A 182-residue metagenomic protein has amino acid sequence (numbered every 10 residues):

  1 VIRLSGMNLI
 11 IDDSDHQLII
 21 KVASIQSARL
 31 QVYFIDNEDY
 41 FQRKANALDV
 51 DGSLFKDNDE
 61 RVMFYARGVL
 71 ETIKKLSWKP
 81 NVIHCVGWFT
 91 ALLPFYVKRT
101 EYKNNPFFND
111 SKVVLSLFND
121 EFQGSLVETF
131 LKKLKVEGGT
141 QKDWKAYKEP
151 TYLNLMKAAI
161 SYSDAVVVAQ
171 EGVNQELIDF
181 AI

Functional and structural regions predicted by a protein language model:
V1-I182: Catalytic cores of nucleotide-sugar-dependent glycosyltransferases that transfer UDP/GDP/TDP-activated
